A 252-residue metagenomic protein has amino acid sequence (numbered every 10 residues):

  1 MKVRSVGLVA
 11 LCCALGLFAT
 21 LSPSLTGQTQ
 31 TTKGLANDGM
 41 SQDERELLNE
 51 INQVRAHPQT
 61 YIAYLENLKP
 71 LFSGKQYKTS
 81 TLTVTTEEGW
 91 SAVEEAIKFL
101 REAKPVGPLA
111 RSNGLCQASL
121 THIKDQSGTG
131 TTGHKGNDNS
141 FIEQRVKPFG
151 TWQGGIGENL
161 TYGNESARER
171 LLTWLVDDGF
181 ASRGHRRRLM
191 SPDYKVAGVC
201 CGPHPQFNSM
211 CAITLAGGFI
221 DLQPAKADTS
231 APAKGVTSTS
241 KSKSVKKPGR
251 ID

Functional and structural regions predicted by a protein language model:
M1-V3: N-terminal secretory signal peptides that target proteins for export/translocation
V9-T20: Bacterial N-terminal signal peptides
A19, S24-T29: Boundary at the C-terminal end of the N-terminal hydrophobic targeting segment
T29-N37: Low-complexity, intrinsically disordered regions in eukaryotic regulatory proteins and secreted peptide precursors
N37-F149, R186, P192-K195: Short, well-ordered surface patches within globular domains
S112-L222: A well-ordered secondary-structure block
Q206-D252: Low-complexity, Gly/Ser/Thr/Pro-rich intrinsically disordered linker/tail segments
